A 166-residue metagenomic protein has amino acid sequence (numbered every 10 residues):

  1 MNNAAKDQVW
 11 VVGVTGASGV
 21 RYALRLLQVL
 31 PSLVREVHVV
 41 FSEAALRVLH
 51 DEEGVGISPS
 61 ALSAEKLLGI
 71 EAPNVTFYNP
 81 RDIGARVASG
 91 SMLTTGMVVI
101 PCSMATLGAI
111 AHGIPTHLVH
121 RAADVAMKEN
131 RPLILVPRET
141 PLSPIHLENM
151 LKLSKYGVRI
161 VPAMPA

Functional and structural regions predicted by a protein language model:
M1-L133, P141-A166: A cross-family phosphate/adenosyl-ligand binding-site feature
R138: Histidine-centered beta-alpha loop that forms part of the nucleotide-sugar donor binding/catalytic region in diverse
